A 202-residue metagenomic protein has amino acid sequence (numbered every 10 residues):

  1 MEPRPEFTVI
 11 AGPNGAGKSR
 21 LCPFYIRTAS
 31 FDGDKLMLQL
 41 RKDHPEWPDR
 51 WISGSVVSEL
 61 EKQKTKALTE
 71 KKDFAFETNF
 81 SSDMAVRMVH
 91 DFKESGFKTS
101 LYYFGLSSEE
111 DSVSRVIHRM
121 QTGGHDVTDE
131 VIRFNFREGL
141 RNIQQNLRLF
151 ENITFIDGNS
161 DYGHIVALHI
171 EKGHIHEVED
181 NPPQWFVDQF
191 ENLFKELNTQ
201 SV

Functional and structural regions predicted by a protein language model:
M1-R4, A67-L68: Phosphate-binding P-loop
F7-V9: Short hydrophobic/aromatic beta-strand immediately N-terminal to the Walker A/P-loop
P13-N14: The conserved Walker
K18: Conserved lysine of the Walker
C22-K72: Conserved substrate/cofactor phosphate-moiety recognition/catalytic segment in nucleotide-dependent phosphotransferases
I52-L106, G139: Glycine-rich phosphate-binding loop used to anchor ATP phosphates in small-molecule kinases, encompassing both
F97-Q145: A glycine- and Lys/Arg-enriched "phosphate-lid" helix/loop adjacent to the NTP-binding pocket of small-molecule kinases
L147-V202: NTP-dependent small-molecule kinase module
